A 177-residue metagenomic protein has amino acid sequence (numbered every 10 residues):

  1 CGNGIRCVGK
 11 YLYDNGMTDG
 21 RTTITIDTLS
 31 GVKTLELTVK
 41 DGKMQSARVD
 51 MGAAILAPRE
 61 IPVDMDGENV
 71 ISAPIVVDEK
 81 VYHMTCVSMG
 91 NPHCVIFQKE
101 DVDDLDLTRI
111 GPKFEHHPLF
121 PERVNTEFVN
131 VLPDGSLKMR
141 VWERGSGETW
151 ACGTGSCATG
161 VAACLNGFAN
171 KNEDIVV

Functional and structural regions predicted by a protein language model:
C1-W150, G160-V177: Active-site proximal loop and beta-alpha junction motif in alpha/beta enzyme cores
T154-S156: Helical hairpin unit composed of two closely spaced alpha helices linked by a short loop
